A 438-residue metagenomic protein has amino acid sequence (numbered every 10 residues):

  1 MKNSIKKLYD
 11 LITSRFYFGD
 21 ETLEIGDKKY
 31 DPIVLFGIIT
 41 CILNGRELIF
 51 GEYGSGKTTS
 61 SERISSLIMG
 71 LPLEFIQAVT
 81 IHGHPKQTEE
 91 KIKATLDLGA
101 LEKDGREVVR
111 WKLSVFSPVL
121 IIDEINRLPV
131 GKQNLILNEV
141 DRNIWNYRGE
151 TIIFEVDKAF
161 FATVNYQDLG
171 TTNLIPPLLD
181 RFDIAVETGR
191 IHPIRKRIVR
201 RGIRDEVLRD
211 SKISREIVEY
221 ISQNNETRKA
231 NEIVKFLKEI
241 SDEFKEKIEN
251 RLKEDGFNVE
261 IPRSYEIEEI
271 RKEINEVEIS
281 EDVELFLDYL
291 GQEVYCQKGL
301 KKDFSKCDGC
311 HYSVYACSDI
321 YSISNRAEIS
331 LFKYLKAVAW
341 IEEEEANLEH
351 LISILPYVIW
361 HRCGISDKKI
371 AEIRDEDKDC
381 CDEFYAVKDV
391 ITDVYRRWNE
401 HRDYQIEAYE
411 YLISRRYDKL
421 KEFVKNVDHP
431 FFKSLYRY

Functional and structural regions predicted by a protein language model:
K2-Y53: Pre-Walker A (pre-P-loop) alpha-helix and adjacent loop at the N terminus of AAA/AAA+ ATPase modules, a conserved
L11, R15, G19, T40-L43 (+11 more regions): Conserved, well-folded catalytic cores of nucleic-acid-processing and energy-transducing macromolecular machines
I25-I33, S211-D367: Basic, amphipathic alpha-helical bundle interface domains used for macromolecular binding and assembly
L35-F36, I42-N44, S55, S114-F116 (+1 more regions): Short loop/turn elements that form and flank the Walker-type P-loop nucleotide-binding site in RecA-like NTPase cores
C41-H84: Walker A/P-loop
E47, I68, G99-K103, V119-K132 (+2 more regions): Canonical AAA+ ATPase core
L48, Y53-E62, C296-Y438: C-terminal engagement/docking regions of AAA+ P-loop ATPases
H84-F116: Short glycine-rich substrate-engagement loop in P-loop NTPases that contacts/grips substrate
